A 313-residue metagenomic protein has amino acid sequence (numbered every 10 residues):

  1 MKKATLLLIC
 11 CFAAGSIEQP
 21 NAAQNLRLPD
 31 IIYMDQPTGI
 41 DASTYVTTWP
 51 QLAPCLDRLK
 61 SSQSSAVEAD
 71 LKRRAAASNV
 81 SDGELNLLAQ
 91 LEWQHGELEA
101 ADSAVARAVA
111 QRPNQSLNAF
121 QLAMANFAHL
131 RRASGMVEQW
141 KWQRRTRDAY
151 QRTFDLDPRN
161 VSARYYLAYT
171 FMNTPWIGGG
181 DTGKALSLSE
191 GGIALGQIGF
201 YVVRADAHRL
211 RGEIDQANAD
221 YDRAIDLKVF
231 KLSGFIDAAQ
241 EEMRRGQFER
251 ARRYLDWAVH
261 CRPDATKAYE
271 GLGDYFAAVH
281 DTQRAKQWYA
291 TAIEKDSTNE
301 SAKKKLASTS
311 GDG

Functional and structural regions predicted by a protein language model:
N21-G96: N-terminal leader/linker segments that initiate helical-solenoid repeat arrays
K60, Q94, A128-R132, N173-T174 (+4 more regions): Register position in tetratricopeptide repeats
R73-R74, R107-A108, R152-T153, G191-G192 (+3 more regions): Canonical positions in the second alpha-helix
A77, Q111, L156, G192-L195 (+3 more regions): Structural marker of alpha-solenoid helical repeat scaffolds
D82-G83, S116-L117, V161-S162, Q197-F200 (+3 more regions): Helix-start (N-cap) detector for alpha-helical repeat units in TPR-like alpha-solenoids, especially tetratricopeptide
